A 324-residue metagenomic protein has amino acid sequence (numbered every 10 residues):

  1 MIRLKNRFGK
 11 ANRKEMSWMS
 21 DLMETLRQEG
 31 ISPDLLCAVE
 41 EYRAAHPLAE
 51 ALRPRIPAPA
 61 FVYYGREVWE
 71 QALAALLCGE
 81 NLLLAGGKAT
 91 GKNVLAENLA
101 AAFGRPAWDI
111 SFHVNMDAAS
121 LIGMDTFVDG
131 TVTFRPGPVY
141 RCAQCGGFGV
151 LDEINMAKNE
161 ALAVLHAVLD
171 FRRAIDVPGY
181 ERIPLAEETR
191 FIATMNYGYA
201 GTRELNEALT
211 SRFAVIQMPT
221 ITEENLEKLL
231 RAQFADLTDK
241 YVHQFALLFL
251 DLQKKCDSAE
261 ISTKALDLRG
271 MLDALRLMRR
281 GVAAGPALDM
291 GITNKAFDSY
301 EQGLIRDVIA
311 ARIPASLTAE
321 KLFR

Functional and structural regions predicted by a protein language model:
M1-R324: C-terminal regulatory/interaction module of P-loop NTP-utilizing enzymes
